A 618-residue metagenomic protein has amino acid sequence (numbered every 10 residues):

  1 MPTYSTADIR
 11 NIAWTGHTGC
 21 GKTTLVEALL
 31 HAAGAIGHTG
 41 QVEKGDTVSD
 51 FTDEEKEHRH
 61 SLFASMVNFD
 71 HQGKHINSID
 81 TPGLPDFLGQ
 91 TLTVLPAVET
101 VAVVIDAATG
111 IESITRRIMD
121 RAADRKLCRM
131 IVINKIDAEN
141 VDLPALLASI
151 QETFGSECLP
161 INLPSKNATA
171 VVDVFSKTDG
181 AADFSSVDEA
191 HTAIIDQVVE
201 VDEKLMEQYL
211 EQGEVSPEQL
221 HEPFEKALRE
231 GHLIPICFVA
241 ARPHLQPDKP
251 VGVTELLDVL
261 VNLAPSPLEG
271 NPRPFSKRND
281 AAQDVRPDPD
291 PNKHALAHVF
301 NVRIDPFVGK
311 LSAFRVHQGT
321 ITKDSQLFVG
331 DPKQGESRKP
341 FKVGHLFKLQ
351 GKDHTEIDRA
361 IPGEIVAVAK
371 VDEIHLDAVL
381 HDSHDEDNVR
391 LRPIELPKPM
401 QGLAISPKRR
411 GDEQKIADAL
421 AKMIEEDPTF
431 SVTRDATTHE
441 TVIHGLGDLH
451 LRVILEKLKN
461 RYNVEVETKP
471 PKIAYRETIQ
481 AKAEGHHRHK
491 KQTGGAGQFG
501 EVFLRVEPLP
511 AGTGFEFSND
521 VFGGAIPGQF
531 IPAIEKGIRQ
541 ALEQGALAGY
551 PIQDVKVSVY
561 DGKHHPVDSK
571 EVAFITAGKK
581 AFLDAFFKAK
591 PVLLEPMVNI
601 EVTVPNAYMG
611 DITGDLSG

Functional and structural regions predicted by a protein language model:
M1-G618: Structural and coupling elements of P-loop NTPases
